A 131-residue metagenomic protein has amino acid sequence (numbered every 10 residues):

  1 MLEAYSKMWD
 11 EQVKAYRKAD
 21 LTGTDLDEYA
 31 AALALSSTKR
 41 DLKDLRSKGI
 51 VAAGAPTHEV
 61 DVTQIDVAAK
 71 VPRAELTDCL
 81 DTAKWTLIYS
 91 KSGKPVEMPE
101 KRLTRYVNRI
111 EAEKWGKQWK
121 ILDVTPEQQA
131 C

Functional and structural regions predicted by a protein language model:
M1-I50: Core segments of small alpha/beta cavity-forming domains
E3-A4, A53, V60, V71 (+2 more regions): Cystatin/cathelin-like cysteine-protease inhibitor module
D27-T38, D66-A69, T77-L80, K120-L122: Short low-complexity stretches enriched in small and charged residues
K48-Y89: Surface-exposed, charged secondary-structure patches
G49, S92-G93, K117: Detector for glycine-centered tight turns/loop "hinges" at secondary-structure junctions
E75, V96-C131: Short beta-strand edge/turn micro-motifs at domain boundaries
L80, K91-S92, T125-P126: A short beta-strand motif that forms part of the nucleic acid-binding face of small beta-barrel RNA-binding folds
Y89-E97: Short, surface-exposed loop/helix-turn segments at secondary-structure junctions that function as lids/hinges flanking
